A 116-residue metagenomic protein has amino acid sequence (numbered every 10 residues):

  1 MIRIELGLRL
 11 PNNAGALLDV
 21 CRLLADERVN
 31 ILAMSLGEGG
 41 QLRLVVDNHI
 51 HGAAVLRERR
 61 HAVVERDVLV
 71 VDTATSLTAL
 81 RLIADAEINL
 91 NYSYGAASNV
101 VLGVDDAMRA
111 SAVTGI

Functional and structural regions predicted by a protein language model:
M1-I116: A conserved regulatory-domain signal marking ACT and ACT-like small-molecule sensing domains and adjacent regulatory
